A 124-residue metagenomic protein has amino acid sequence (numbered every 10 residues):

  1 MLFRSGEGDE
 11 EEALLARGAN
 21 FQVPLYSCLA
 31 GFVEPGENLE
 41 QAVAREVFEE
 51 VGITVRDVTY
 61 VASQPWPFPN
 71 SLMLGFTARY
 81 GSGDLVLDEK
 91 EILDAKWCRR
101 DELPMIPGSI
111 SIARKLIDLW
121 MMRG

Functional and structural regions predicted by a protein language model:
M1-L2: Short, small-residue-biased leader/transition segments that mark boundaries at the very start of proteins
G6-E11, A19, R79-D84, R100-E102: Short loop segments at secondary-structure junctions
G6-E49, T54, A62-P65, P69-N70 (+1 more regions): Conserved Nudix-box catalytic region and its N-terminal flanking loop in Nudix hydrolases and closely related
L15, G75-T77, W97: Conserved hydrophobic/aromatic beta-strand scaffold that supports enzyme active sites
Q22-Y26, D88-G124: Nudix hydrolase/Nudix homology domain
Q64-L87: Active-site-adjacent beta-strand/loop module that shapes the phosphate/pyrophosphate-binding cleft
